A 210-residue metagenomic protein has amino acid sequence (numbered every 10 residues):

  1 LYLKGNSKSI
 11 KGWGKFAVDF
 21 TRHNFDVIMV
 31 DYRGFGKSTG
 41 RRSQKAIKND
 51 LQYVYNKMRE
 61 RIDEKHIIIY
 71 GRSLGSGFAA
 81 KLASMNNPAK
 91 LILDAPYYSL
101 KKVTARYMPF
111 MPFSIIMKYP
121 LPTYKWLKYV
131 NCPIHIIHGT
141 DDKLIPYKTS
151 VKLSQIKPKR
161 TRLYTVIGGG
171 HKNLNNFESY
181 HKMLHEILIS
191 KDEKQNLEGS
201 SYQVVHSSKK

Functional and structural regions predicted by a protein language model:
L1-K57, R61, A83: Membrane-embedded segments
F16, T123, C132, P146-Q155: Short alpha-helix in the alpha/beta-hydrolase fold that links the catalytic acid
I62-S73: Alpha/beta-hydrolase fold nucleophile elbow
P88, I92-K102, Y119-T123, G169: Active-site nucleophile loop of the alpha/beta-hydrolase fold
Y129-N131, I136-D142: Short beta-strand/loop motif that positions the catalytic acidic residue of the alpha/beta-hydrolase fold
D141-I145, H171-K172: Acidic catalytic loop of the alpha/beta-hydrolase fold
G169-S179: Catalytic histidine-centered segment of alpha/beta-hydrolase-like enzymes
E178-K210: Catalytic active-site module of serine/aspartate enzymes centered on a nucleophile-bearing elbow/loop
